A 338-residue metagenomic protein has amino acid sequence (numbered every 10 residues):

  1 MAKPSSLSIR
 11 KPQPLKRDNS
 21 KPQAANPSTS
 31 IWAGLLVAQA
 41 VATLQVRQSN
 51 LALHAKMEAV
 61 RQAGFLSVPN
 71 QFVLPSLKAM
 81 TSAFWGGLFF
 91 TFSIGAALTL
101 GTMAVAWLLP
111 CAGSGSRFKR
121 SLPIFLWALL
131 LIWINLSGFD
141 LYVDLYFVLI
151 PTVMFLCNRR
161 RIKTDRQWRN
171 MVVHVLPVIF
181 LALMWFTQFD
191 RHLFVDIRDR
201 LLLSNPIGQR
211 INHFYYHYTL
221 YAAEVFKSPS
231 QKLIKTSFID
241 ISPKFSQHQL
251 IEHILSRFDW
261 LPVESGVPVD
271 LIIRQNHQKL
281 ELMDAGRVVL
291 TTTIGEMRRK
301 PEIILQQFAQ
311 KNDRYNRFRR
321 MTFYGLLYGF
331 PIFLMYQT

Functional and structural regions predicted by a protein language model:
A2-G101: Membrane-anchoring hydrophobic segments
K3-R47, L156-P229: Hydrophobic secretory-pathway targeting helix
L44-H54, L130-Y142: Juxtamembrane "helix-exit" motif on the non-cytosolic side of transmembrane helices
A79-T81, V289-L327: Short, aromatic-rich amphipathic segments at membrane interfaces that lie adjacent to a transmembrane helix or signal
G95-L98, R314-T338: Selective detector of the "anchor" transmembrane alpha-helix that sits immediately C-terminal
W107-F118, F330-T338: Juxtamembrane interface at the cytosolic side of transmembrane helices
L141-I179, L326-T338: Cytosolic-side transmembrane helix boundary signature
Q188-V267, H277-M283, R287-V289, M297-K311: Membrane-interface segments at or immediately adjacent to transmembrane helices that form the boundary between
